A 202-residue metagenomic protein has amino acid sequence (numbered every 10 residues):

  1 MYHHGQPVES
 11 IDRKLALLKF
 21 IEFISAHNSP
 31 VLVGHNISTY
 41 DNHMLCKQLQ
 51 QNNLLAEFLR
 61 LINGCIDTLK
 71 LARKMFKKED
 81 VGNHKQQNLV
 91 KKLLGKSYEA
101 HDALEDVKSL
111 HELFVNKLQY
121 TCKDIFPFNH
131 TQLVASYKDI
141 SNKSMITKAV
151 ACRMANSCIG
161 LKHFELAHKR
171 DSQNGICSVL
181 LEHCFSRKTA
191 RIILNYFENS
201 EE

Functional and structural regions predicted by a protein language model:
Y2-E202: DEDD superfamily 3′-5′ metal-dependent exonuclease/proofreading module
